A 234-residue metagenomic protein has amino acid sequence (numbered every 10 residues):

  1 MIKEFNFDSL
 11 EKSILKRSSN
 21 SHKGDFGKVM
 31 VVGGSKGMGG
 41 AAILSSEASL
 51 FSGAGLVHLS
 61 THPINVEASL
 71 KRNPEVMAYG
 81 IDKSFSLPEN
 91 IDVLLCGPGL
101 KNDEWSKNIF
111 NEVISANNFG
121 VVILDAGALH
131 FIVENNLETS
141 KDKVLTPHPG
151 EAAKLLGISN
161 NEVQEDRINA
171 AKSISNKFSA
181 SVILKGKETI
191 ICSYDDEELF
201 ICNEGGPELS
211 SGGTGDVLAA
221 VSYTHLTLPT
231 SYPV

Functional and structural regions predicted by a protein language model:
M1-V121, H130-V144, A153-L226, S231: Small-residue (G/A/S/T)-rich helix-start motifs and N-terminal tracts that mark the onset
